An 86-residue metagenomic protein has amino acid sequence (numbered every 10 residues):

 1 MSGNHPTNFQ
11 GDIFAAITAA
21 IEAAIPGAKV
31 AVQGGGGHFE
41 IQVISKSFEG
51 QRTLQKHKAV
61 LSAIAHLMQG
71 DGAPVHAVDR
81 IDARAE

Functional and structural regions predicted by a protein language model:
M1-G11: N-terminal presequence-like segments and adjacent domain-start helices
I13-I21: Short amphipathic alpha-helix segments
I21-K29, G70-V75: Short secondary-structure junctions
A24-E40: Short edge beta-strands and adjacent turn/loop segments
G36-F39, K46-S47, A85-E86: Short, internal active-site loops enriched in acidic
Q42-H57: A short interface-forming secondary-structure element
K58-E86: C-terminal structural segments of small proteins and small subunits
